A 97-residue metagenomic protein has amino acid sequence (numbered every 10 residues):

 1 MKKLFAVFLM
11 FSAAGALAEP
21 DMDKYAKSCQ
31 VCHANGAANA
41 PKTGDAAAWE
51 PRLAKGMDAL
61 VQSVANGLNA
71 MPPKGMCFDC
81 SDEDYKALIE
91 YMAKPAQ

Functional and structural regions predicted by a protein language model:
M1-L4: Positively charged n-region of N-terminal signal peptides that target proteins for export
F8-L9: Protein-protein interaction modules outside structured cores
A13-G15: N-terminal signal peptide c-region/cleavage motif recognized by signal peptidases
D21, Y25-S28, G36, G67: Short pre-active-site segment immediately N-terminal to redox-active cysteine/selenocysteine motifs in thiol-based
K24, A48, A59, S63 (+1 more regions): Extracytoplasmic/secreted proteins, especially bacterial periplasmic and envelope-associated proteins
S28-N35, L88, M92: The canonical Cys-X-X-Cys-His
V31-Q62: Gly/Gly-Pro-rich "capping" loops immediately C-terminal to redox-active cysteine motifs in periplasmic/lumenal
P41-K42, S63-A87, Y91-A96: Axial heme c-ligation environment in periplasmic c-type cytochrome domains
